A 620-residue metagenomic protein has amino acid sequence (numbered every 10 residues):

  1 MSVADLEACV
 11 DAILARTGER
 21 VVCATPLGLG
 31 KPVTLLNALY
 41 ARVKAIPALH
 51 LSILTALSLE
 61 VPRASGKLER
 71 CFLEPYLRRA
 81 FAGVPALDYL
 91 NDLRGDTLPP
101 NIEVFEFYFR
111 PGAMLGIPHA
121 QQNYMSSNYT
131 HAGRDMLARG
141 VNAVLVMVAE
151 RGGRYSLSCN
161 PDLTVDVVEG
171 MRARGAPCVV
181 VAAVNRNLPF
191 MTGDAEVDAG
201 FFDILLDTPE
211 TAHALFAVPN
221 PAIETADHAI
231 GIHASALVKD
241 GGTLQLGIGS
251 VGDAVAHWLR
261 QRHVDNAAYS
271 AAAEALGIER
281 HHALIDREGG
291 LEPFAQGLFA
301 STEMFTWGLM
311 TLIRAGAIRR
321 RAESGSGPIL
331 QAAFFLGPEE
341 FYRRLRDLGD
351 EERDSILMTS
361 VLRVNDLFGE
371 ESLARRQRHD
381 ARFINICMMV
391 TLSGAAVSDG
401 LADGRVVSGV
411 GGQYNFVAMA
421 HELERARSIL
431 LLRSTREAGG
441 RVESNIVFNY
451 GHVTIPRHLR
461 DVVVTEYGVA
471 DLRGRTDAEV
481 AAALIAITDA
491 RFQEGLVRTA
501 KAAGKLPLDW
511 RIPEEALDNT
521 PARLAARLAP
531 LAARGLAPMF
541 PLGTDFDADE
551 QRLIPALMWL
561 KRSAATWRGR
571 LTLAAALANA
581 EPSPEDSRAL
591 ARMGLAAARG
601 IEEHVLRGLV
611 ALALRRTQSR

Functional and structural regions predicted by a protein language model:
M1-R620: Conserved alpha/beta enzyme-core scaffold
